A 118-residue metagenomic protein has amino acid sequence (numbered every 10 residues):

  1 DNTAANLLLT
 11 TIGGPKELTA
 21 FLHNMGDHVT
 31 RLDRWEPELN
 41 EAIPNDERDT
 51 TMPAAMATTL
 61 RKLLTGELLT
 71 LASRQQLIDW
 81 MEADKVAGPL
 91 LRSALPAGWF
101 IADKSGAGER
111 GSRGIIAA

Functional and structural regions predicted by a protein language model:
T3-T65: Mid-domain, small-residue-enriched loop/turn segments at the edges of structured enzyme/sensor domains
H28-R31, L39, A87, L91 (+1 more regions): Glycine-rich, flexible loop/turn motifs
D46-P96: A conserved catalytic-loop motif detector
G88-A118: Short, Gly/Ser/Thr-enriched beta-strand-loop segments that form substrate-interacting elements of hydrolase/peptidase
